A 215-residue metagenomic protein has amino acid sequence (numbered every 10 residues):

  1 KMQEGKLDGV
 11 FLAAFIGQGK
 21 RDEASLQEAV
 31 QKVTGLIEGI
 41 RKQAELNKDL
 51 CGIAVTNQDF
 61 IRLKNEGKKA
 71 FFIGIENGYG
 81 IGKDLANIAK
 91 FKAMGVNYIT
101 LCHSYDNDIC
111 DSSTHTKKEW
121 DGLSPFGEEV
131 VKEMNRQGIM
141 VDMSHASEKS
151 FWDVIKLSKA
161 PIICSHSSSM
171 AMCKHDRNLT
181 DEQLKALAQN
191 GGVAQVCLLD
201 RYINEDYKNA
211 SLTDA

Functional and structural regions predicted by a protein language model:
K1-K118, K174-A215: N-terminal hydrophobic targeting/anchoring segments and the immediately downstream early-domain regions of hydrolases
M94-E148: Metal-dependent enolase-superfamily TIM-barrel catalytic cores that perform enediolate-based chemistry
P125-A215: Catalytic pocket-lining loop regions of alpha/beta-barrel enzymes, especially the amidohydrolase/enolase/GH5 lineages
